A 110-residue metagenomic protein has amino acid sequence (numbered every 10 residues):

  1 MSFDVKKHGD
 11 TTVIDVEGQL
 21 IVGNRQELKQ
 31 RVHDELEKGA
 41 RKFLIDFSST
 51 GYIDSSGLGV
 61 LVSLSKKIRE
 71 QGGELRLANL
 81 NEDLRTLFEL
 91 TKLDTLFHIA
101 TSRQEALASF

Functional and structural regions predicted by a protein language model:
M1-D15: Short beta-strand/loop segment at the start of cytosolic alpha/beta domains
T11, G18-L20, N81, R103: Short, flexible active-site-adjacent loop segments at beta-strand->alpha-helix junctions, enriched in small/polar
L20-F97: Amphipathic alpha-helical interaction surfaces in cytosolic regulatory modules
H98-S102: Short acidic-hydrophobic, aromatic-tinged amphipathic segments that line or gate anion-handling sites
